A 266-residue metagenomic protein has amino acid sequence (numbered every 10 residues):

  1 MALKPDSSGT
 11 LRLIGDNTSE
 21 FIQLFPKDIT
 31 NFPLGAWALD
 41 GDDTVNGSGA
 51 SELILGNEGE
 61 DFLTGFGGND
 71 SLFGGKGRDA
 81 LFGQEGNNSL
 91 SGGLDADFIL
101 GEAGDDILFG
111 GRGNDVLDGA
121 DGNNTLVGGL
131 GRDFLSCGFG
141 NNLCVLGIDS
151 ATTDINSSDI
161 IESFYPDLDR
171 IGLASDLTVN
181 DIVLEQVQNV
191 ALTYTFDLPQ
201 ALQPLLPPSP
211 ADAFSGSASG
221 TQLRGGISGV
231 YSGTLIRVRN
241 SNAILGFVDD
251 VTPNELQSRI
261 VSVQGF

Functional and structural regions predicted by a protein language model:
M1-L11, V190-F266: Low-complexity acidic/polar repeat-biased segments
L11-E20: STAS-typified acidic loop motif
I14, R78-A80, N114, G172 (+3 more regions): Small/flexible residues
G15-D16, Q186-L192: Short, solvent-exposed loop/edge segments of extracellular or virion-exposed proteins
D16, F25, Y165, T178 (+2 more regions): Short, solvent-exposed coil/turn linker segments
S19-F21, I54, V179-D181, V238-D249: Short, surface-exposed beta-strand/loop "edge" segments at domain boundaries and coil↔beta transitions
F25-W37, D42-N46, S51-N189: Acidic, glycine-rich calcium-binding repeat modules characteristic of RTX/beta-roll and related beta-solenoid repeat
